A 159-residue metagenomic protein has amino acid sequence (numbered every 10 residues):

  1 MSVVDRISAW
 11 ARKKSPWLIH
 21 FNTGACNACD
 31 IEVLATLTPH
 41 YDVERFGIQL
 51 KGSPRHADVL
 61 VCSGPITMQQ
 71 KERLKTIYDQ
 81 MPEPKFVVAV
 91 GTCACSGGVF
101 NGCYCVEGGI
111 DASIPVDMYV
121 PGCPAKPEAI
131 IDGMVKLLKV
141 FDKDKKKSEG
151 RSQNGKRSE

Functional and structural regions predicted by a protein language model:
M1-E149, R157-E159: Iron-sulfur-associated redox domains of electron-transfer enzymes in respiratory and anaerobic energy metabolism
